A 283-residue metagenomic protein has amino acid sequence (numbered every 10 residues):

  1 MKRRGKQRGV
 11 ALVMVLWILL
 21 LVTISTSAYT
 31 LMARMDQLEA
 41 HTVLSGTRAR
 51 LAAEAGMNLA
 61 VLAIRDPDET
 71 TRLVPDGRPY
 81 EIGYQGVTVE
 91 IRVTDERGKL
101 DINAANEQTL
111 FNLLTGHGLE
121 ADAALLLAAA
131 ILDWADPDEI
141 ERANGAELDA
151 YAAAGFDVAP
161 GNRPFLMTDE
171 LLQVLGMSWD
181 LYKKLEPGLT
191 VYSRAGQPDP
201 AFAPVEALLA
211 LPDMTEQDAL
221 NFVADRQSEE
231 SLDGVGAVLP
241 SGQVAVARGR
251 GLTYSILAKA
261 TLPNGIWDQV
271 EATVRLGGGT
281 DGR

Functional and structural regions predicted by a protein language model:
K2-L20, I24-R283: Compositionally biased linear targeting/interaction segments
